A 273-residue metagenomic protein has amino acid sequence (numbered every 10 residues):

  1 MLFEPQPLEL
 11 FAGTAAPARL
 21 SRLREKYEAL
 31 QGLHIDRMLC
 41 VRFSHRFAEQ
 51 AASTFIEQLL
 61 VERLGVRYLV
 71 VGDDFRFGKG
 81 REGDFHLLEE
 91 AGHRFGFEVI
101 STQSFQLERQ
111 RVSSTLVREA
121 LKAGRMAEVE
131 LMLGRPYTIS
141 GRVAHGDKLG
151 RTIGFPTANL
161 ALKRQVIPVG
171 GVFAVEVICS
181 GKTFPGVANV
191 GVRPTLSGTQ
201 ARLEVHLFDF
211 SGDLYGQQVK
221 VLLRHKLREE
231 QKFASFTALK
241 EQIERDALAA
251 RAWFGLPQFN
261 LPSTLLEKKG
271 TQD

Functional and structural regions predicted by a protein language model:
F3-P5, S104: Cofactor-binding loop segments of dinucleotide-utilizing enzymes, especially the Rossmann-like FAD- and NAD(P)+-binding
L8-F95: N-terminal Rossmann-like or analogous alpha/beta NTP/dinucleotide-binding catalytic cores that position adenine
E25, E128-R135, A238-A249: A non-catalytic, amphipathic alpha-helix used as a structural packing/dimerization or gating element in enzyme scaffolds
L30, L69, V129, V175 (+1 more regions): Residue-level signal for inorganic ion chemistry
A52-S53, R81-F85, R111-S114, A201 (+1 more regions): Conserved strand-to-helix beginnings and helix N-cap segments that scaffold or border functional pockets
G92-G191: Glycine-rich, Lys/Arg-enriched anion-binding loops that position phosphate/diphosphate groups for phosphoryl
H145-D273: Phosphate/ribose-recognition catalytic cores of enzymes acting on nucleotide-derived substrates
